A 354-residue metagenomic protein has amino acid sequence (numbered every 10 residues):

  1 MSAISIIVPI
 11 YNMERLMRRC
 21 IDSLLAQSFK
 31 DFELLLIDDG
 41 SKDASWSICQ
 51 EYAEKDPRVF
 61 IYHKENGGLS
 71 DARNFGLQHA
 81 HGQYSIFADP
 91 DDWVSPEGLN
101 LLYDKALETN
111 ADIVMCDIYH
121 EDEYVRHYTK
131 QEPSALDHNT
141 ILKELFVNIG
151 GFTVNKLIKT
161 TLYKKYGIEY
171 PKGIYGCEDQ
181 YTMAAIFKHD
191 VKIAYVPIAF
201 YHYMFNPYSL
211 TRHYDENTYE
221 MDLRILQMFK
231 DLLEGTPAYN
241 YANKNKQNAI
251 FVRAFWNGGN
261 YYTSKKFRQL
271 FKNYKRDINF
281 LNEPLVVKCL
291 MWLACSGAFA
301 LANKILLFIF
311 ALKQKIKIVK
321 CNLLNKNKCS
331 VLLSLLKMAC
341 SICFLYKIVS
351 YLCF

Functional and structural regions predicted by a protein language model:
M1-S23: N-proximal low-complexity "stem/linker" segments adjacent to membrane-targeting elements
D22-D31: Short, acidic, metal-binding catalytic loop of nucleotide-sugar glycosyltransferases
S23, D38-S47: A conserved acidic beta->alpha catalytic loop
K64-A80: Glycine-rich, basic loop-to-helix element that forms the pyrophosphate-binding segment of sugar-nucleotide handling
L69, P90-A194, F205-N217: Donor-binding/catalytic cores of nucleotide-activated saccharide and glycerol-phosphate transferases/polymerases
S85: Short aromatic/hydrophobic "clamp" motif used to bind/position activated sugar donors
A199-N206, R212-Y241, R253-I278: Catalytic core of nucleotide-sugar-dependent glycosyltransferases
N260-F354: Membrane-interface aromatic/basic loop that binds lipid-linked glycans or pyrophosphate carriers, typified by
